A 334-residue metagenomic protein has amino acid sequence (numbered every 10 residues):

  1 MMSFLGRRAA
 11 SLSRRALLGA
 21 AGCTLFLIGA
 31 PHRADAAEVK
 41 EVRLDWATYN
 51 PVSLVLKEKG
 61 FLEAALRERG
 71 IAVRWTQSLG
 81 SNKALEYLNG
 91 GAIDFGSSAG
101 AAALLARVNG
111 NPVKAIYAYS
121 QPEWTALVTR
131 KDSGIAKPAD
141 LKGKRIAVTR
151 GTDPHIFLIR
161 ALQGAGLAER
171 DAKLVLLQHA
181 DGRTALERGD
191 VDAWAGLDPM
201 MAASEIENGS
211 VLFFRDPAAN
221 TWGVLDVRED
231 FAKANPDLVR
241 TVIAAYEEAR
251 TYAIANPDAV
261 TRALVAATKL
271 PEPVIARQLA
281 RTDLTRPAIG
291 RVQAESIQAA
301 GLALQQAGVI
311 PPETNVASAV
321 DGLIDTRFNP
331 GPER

Functional and structural regions predicted by a protein language model:
M1-L12, G19-L27: N-terminal secretory signal peptides
A30-A36: Sec/Tat signal peptide C-region and signal peptidase I cleavage site
A37-A168, K173-L176, D192-G196, L212 (+1 more regions): Short, glycine-/small- and polar/acidic-enriched structural segments that line small-molecule recognition paths
K59, L85, N89, G100-A103 (+12 more regions): Extracytoplasmic/secreted envelope proteins and their assembly/folding machinery, especially bacterial periplasmic
E63-I71, L284-Q293, V316: Short, solvent-exposed loop/beta-turn-alpha elements that line the ligand-binding surface or hinge of extracytoplasmic
A101, L174-V175, A180-A266: Pocket-lining segment of extracytoplasmic ligand-binding domains
A234-P311: Secondary-structure end/capping motifs
Q305-R334: Conserved C-terminal helix/tail region of periplasmic/extracytoplasmic solute-binding proteins
